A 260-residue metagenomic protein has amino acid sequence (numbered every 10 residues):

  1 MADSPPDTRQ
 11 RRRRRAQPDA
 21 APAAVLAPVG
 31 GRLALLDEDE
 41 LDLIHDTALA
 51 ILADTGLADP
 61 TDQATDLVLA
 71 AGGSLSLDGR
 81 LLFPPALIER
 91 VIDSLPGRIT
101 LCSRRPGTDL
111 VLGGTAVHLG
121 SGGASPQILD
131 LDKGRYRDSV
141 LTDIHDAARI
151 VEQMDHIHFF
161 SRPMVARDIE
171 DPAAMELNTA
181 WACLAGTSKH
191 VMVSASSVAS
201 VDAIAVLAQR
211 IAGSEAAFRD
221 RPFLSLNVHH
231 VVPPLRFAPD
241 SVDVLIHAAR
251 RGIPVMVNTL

Functional and structural regions predicted by a protein language model:
M1-T142: Acidic/polar, glycine-rich intrinsically disordered N-terminal extensions of enzymes
R135-L260: Helix-rich catalytic cores of soluble enzyme domains
